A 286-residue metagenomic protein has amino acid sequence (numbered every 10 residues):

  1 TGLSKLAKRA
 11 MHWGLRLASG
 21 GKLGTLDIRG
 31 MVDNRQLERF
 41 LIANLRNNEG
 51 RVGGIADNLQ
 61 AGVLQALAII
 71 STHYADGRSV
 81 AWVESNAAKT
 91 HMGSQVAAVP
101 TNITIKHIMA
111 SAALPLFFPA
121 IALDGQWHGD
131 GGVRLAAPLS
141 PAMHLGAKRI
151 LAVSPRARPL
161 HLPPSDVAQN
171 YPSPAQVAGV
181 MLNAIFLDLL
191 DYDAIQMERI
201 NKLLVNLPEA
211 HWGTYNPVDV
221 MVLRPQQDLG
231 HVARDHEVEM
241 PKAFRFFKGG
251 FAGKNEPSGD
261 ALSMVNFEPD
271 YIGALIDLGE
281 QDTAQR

Functional and structural regions predicted by a protein language model:
T1-R286: Patatin-like phospholipase
